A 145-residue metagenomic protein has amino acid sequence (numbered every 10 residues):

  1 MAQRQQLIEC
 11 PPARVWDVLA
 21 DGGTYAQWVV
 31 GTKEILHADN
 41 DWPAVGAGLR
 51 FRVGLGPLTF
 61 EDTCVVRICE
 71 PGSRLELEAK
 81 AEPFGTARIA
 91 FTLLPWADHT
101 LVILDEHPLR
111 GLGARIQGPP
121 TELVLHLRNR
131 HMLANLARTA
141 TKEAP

Functional and structural regions predicted by a protein language model:
M1-D41, P145: Hydrophobic ligand-binding cavity/cleft-lining segments
A2-Q3, T59-T63, G85-A90: Short, surface-exposed coil-to-beta transition loops
D17-V30, G46-L58, V124: Short, solvent-exposed helix-to-loop capping segments enriched in aromatics
V30, P71-G72, F84, H99: A generic structural motif
L36-A81, W96, A134-P145: Glycine-rich portal/gate segments that line the openings of hydrophobic small-molecule binding cavities
E78-H131: Beta-strand/loop substructures that line and gate deep hydrophobic ligand-binding cavities in soluble
